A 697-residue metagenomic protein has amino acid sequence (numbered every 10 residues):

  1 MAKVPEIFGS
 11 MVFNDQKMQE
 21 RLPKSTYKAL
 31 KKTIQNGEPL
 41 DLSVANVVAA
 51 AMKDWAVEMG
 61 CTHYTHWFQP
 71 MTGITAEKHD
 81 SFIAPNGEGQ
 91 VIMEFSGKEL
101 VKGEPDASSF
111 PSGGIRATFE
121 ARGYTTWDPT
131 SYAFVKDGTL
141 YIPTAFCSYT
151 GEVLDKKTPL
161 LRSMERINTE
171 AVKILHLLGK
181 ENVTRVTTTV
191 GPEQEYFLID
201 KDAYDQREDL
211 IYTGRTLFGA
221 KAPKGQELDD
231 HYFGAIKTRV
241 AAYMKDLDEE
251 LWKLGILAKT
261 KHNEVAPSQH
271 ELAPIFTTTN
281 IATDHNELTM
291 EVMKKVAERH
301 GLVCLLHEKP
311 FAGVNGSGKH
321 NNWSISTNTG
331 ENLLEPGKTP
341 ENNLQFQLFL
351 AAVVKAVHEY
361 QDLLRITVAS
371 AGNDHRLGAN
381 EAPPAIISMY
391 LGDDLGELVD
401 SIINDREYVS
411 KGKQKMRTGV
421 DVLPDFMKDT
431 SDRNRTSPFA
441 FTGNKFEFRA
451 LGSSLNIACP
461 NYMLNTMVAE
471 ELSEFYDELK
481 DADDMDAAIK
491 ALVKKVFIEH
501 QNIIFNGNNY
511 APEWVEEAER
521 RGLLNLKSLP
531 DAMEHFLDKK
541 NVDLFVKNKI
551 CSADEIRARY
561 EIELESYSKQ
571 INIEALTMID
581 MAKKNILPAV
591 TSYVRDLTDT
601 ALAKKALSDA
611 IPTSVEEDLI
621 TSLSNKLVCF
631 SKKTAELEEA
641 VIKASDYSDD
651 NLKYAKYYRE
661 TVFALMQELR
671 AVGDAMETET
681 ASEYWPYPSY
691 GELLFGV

Functional and structural regions predicted by a protein language model:
M1, E6-D15, T169, K173-H176 (+1 more regions): Flexible inter-domain linker/hinge segments
A2-N14, T33-Q35, P223-Y232: Gly-rich Lys/Arg/Thr-decorated short loops/hinges at beta-loop-alpha junctions or inter-strand turns that position
F8-E120: Active-site core of metal-dependent hydrolases
V44, F68, S96, P274 (+5 more regions): Active-site proximal loops enriched in glycine and acidic residues that flank catalytic Cys/His/Asp and coordinate
V44-V48, F68-P70, K98-E99, F146 (+4 more regions): Active-site-proximal loop/turn and secondary-structure-junction residues that shape catalytic pockets, frequently
G73-E88, S108, R207, G214-T216 (+4 more regions): Short linear, low-complexity motifs centered on an aromatic residue
E120-L306, N315-G318, I325-E561: Glycine-rich, acidic/polar active-site loops that bind/position phosphate-bearing ligands
V493, I498-V697: C-terminal amphipathic alpha-helical interaction region
